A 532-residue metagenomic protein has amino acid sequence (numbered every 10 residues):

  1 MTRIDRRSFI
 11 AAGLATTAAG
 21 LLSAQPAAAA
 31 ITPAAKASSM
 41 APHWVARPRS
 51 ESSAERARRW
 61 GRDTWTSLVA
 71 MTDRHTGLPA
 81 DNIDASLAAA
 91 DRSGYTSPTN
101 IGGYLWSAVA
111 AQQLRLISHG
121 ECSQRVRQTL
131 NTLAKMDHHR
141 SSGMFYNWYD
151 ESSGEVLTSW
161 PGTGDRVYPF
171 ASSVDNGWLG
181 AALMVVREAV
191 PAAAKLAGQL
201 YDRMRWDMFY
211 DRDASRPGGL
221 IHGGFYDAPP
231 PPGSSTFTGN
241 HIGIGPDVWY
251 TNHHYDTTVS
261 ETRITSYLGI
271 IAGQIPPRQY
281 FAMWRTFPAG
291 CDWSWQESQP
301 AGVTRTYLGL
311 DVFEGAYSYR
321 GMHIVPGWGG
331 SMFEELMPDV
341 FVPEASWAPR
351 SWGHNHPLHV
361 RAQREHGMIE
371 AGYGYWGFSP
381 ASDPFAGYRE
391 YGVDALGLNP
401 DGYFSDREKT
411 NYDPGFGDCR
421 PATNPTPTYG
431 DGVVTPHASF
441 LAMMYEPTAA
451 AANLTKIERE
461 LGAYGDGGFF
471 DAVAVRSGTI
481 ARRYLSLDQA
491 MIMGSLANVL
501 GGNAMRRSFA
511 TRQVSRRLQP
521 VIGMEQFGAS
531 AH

Functional and structural regions predicted by a protein language model:
M1, R7, A28-A29, P42: Low-complexity, intrinsically disordered short peptide segments enriched in small/polar/basic residues
M1-T17: N-terminal secretory signal peptides and thylakoid transit peptides that target proteins across membranes
T16, S23-A24, S118, R506: Short, polar/charged, Gly/Pro-enriched helix-capping and turn/loop motifs at alpha-helix termini and inter-helix linkers
T16-T17, A24, N147, L396: Intrinsically disordered, low-complexity, compositionally biased regions/tails
A18-A19, G501: Residue-level marker of structural boundaries
L21-S38: C-terminal region of N-terminal signal peptides and the immediate post-cleavage residues of exported proteins
S39-H532: Ser/Thr/Asn(+Pro)-rich, low-complexity disordered segments
